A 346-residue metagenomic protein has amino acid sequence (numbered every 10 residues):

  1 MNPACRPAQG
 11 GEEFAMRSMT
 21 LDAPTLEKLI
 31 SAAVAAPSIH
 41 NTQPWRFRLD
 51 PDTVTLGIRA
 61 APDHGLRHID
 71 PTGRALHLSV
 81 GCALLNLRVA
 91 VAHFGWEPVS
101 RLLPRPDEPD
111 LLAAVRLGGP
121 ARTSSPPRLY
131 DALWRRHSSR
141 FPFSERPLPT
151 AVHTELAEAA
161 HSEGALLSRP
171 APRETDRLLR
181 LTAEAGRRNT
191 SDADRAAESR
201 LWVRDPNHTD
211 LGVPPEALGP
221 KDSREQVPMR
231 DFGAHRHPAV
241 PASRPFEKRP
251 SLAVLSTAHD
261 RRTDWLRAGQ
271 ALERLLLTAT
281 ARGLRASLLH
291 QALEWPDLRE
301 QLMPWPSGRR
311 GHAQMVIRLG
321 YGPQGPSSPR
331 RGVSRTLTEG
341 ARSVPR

Functional and structural regions predicted by a protein language model:
M1-R346: Acidic, surface-exposed loops and disordered segments
